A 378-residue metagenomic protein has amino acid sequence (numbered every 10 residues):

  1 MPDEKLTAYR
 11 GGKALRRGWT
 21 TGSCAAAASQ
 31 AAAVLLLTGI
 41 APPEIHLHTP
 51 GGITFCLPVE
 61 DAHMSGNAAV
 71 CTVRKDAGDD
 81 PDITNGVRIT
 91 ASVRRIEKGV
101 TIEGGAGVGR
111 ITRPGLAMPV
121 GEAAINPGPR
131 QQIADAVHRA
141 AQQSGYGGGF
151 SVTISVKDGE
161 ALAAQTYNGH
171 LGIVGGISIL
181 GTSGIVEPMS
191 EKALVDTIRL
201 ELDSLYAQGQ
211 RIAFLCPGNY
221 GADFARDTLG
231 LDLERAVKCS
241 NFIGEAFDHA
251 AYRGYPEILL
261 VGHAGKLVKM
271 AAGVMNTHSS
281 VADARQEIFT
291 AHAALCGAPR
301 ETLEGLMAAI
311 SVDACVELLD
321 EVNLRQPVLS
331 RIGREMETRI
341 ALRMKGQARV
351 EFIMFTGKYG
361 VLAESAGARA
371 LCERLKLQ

Functional and structural regions predicted by a protein language model:
M1-Q165, G169-L171, G367: Generic N-terminal targeting/processing segments that precede catalytic cores or assembly contacts
P2, L6-Y9, R16, L171-I177 (+2 more regions): A structural signal for small-residue-enriched, beta-sheet-centric alpha/beta enzyme cores and oligomeric scaffold folds
G22-A26, P127, Q131, D196 (+3 more regions): Short, well-ordered alpha-helical segments
C24-A27, A31-A32, E245, H249 (+1 more regions): Residues within well-formed alpha-helices
R88-T90, T228-L231, S365-L371: Surface-exposed flexible segments
R113, A163, F224, K269-A271 (+1 more regions): Generic domain-boundary/flexible-linker signal
A136-R139, E335, R339: Solvent-exposed, charged/polar functional surfaces in cytosolic regulatory/catalytic domains
R349-Q378: Short, amphipathic C-terminal "tail helix"
